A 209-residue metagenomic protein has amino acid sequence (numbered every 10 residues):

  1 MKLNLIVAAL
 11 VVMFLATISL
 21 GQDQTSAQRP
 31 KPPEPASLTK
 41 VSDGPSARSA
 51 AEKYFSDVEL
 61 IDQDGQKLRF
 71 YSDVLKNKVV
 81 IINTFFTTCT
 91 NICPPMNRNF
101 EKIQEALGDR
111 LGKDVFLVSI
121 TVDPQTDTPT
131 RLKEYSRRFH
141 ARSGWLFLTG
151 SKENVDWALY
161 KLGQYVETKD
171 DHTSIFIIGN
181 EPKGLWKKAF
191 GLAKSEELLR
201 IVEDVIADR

Functional and structural regions predicted by a protein language model:
M1-I61, D208-R209: N-terminal targeting signals for export/organelle localization
K53-F55, L75-V79, G112-V115, D127 (+1 more regions): Extracytoplasmic
F70-P94, F100: Short active-site neighborhood of thiol/selenol oxidoreductases, capturing the structured segment around
K78-V79, P95-S119: Conserved helix-turn-beta segment immediately C-terminal to the redox Cys motif in thioredoxin-like folds
E105-G112, R137-A141, Y160-Q164, E203 (+1 more regions): Sec-exported extracytoplasmic/periplasmic mature domains
D114-D127, S143-E153: Thiol-based oxidoreductase modules, predominantly thioredoxin-like and allied folds used for disulfide exchange
K133-T173: Short, internal strand/loop/helix patches that form the active-site neighborhood or redox-interaction surface
D171-R209: Thiol-/selenol-based redox modules, centered on thioredoxin-like and closely related oxidoreductase domains
